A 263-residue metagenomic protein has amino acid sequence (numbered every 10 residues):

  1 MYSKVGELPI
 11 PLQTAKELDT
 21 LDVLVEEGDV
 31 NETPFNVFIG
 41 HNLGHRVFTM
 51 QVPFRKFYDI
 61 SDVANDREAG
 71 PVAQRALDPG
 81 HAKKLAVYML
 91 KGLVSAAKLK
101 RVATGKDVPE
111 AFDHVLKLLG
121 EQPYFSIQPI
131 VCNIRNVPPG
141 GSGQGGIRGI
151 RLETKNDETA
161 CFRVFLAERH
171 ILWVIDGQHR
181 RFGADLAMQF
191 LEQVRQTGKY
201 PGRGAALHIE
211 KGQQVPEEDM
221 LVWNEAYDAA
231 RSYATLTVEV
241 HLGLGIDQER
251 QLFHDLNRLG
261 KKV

Functional and structural regions predicted by a protein language model:
M1-N156, F162-V164, I171-L172: N-terminal extension/subdomain marker
P123-Q128, C132-V263: Basic- and aromatic-enriched surface patches that contact anionic nucleotides/nucleic acids
